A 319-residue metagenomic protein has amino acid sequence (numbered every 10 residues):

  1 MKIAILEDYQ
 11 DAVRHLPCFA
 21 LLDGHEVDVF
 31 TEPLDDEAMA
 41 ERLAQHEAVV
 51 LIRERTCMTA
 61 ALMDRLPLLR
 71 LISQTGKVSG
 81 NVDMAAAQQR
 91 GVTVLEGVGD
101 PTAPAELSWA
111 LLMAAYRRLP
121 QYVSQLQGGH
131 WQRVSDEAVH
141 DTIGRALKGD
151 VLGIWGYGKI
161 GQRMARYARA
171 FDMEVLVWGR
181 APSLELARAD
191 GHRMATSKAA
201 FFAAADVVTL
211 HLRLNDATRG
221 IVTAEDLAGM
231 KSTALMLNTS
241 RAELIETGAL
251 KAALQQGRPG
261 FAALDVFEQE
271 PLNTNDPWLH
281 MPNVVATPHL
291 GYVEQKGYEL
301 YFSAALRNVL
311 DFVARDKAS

Functional and structural regions predicted by a protein language model:
M1-V98, T223: An N-terminal-biased, well-structured beta-alpha scaffold segment characteristic of Rossmann-like dinucleotide-binding
I5, L152-I154: Hydrophobic Val/Ile/Leu positions in short beta-strands of Rossmann-like dinucleotide-binding domains
D8, Y157-G158: Glycine-rich Rossmann-fold phosphate-binding loop(s) that bind the pyrophosphate of adenine dinucleotide cofactors
E41-A44, C57-L62, A181-P277: Rossmann-like adenosine-cofactor binding region
L69, K148-V151, A224, T233: Phosphate-coordination loops involved in phosphoryl transfer and adenosine-cofactor binding
R90, G97-V151, R166: Phosphate-binding beta-alpha-beta segment of Rossmann-like dinucleotide-binding domains, i.e., the NAD(P)
G161-Q162: N-terminal Rossmann-fold NAD(P) dinucleotide-binding loop
V293-A304: A conserved FAD-binding loop/helix module that cradles the flavin
